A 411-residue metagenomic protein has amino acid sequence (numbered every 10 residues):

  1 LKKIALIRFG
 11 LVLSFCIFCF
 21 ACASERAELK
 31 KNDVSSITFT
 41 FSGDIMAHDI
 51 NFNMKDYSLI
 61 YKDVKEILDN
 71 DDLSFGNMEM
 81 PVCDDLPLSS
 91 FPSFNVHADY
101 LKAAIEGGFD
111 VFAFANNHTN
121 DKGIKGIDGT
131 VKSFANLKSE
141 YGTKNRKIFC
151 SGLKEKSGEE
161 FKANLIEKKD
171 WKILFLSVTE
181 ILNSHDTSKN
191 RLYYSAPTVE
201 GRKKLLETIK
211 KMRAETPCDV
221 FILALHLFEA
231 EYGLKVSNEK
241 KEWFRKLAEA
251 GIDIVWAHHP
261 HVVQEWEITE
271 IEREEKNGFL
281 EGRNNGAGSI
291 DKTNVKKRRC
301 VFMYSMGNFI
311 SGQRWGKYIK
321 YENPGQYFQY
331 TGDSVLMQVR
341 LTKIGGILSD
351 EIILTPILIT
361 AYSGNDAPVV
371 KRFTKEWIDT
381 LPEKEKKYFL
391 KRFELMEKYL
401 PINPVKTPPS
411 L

Functional and structural regions predicted by a protein language model:
G10-C19: Bacterial N-terminal signal peptides
E25-G123, T130, E140-K144, C150: N-terminal catalytic scaffold of extracellular/periplasmic and nuclease hydrolases that process anionic headgroups
N32-S36, M46-N51, T216, K276 (+2 more regions): A short C-terminal boundary segment appended to hydrolase-like catalytic domains
H48-D49, V82-D85, A113, T119-V131 (+5 more regions): Active-site environment of divalent metal-dependent phosphoester hydrolases
F52-M54, S58-K62, L165-A224, E242: Binuclear metal-dependent hydrolase catalytic cores centered on His/Asp/Glu-rich metal-binding motifs
D71-C83, A115-N117, I209-L234: Short acidic, glycine-rich surface-loop motifs adjacent to enzyme active sites
D85-I105, D219-G251: Active-site-proximal segments of metal-dependent phosphoesterases and phosphodiesterases across multiple
G108-V111, N238-V335: Conserved beta-sheet core of the metallophosphoesterase superfamily
